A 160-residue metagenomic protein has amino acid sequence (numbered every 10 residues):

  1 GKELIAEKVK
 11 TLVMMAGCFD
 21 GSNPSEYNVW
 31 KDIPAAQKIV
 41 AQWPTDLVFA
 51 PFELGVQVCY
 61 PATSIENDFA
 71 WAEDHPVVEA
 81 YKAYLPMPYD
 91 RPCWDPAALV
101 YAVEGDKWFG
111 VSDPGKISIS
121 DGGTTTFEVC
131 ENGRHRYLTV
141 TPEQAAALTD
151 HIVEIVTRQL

Functional and structural regions predicted by a protein language model:
G1-L160: N-terminal acidic, glycine/proline-rich low-complexity segments
